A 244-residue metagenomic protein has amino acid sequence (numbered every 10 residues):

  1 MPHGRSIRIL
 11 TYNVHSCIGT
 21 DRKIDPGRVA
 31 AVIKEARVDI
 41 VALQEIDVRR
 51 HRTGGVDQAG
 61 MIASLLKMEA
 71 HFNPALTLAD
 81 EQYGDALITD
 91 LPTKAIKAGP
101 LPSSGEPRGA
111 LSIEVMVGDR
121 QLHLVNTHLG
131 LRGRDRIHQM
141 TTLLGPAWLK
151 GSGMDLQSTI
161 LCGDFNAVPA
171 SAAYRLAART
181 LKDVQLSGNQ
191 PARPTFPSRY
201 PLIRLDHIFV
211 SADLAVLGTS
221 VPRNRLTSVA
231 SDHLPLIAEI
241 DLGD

Functional and structural regions predicted by a protein language model:
M1-I40, R52, S64-L65, E69-D244: Active-site regions of metal-assisted phosphoester/phosphodiester hydrolases, unifying DNase/endonuclease modules
A42-D47: A short beta-strand-loop structural module common to alpha/beta enzyme folds
R49-H51, D57-Q58: Membrane-embedded segments
M61: Acidic-glycine-rich active-site phosphate/pyrophosphate-binding loop
